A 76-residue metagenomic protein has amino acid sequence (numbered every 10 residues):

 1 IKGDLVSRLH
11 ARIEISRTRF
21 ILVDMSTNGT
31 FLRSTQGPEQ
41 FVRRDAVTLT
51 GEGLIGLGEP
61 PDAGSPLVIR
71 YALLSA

Functional and structural regions predicted by a protein language model:
I1-S16: Short, charged beta-strand/loop "edge" motif centered at a coil->beta-strand transition that forms conserved
I13-R17, S26, R33-A76: C-terminal boundary/linker segments immediately following FHA domains
F20: Flexible loop/N-cap segments at domain edges
